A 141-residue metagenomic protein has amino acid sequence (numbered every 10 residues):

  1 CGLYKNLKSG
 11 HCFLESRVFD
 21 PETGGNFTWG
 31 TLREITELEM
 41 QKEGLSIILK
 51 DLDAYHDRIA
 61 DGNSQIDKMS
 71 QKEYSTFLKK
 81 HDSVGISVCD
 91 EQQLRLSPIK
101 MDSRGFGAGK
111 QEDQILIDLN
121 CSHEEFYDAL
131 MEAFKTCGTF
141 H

Functional and structural regions predicted by a protein language model:
C1-E39, D90-D128: Intrinsically disordered, low-complexity regulatory segments enriched in Ser/Thr/Pro and charged residues
G30-S83: Negatively charged, low-complexity tracts enriched in Asp/Glu with abundant Ser/Thr
T36-D57, D113-H141: Ampiphathic alpha-helical segments that act as solvent-exposed interaction surfaces
Q71-S103: Acidic, Ser/Thr-rich low-complexity intrinsically disordered segments
